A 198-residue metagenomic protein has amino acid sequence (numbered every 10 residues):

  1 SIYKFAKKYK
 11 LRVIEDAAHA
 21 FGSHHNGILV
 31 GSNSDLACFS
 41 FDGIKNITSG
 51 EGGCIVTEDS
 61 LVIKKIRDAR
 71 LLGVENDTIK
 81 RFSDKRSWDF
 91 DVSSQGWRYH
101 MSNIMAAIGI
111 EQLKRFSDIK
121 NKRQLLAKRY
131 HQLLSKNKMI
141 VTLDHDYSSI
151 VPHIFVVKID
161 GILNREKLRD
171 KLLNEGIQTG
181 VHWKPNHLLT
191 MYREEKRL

Functional and structural regions predicted by a protein language model:
S1, K8, H24, S60-L198: PLP-dependent aminotransferase class I/II
F5, L29-N33, R197-L198: Short, hinge-like loop/turn segments at secondary-structure boundaries
K10, E15-T48, K64, W88-S93: Conserved active-site segment immediately N-terminal to the catalytic lysine that forms the internal aldimine
E15, E51, E175: Acidic-residue sensor for enzyme active/binding pockets
F39-S40, G53-D59, I110: Short beta-strand-to-turn element immediately C-terminal to the catalytic PLP-Schiff-base lysine in fold type I
N46-G50, S148-V151: Short glycine-enriched loop/turn motifs at secondary-structure junctions
T48, T57, T179: Ser/Thr-centric signal marking residues that sit in or immediately flank functional binding/regulatory motifs
